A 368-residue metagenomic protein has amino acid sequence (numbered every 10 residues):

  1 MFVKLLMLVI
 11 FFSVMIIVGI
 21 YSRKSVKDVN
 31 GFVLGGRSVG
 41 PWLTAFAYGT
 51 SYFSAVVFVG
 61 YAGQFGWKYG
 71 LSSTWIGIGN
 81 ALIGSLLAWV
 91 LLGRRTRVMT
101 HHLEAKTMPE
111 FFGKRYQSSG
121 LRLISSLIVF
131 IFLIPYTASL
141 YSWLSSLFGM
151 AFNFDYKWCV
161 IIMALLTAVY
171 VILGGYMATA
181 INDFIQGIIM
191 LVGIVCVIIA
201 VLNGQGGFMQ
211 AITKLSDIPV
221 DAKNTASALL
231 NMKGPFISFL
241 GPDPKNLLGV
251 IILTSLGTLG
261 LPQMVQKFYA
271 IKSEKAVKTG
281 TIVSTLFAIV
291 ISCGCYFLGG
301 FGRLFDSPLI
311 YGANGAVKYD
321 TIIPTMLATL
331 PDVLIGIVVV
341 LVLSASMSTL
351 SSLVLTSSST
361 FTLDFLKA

Functional and structural regions predicted by a protein language model:
M1-G60, G174: Membrane-interface "cap" regions at the ends of multi-pass membrane proteins
M7, F11-V18, G84-A88, Y170 (+4 more regions): Alpha-helical transmembrane segments of multipass membrane proteins
M15, I76-V171, V250-G257, S344-S352: Helix-loop-helix module between adjacent transmembrane segments
V18-S25, L133, T137-Y141, G149-I162 (+3 more regions): Hydrophobic alpha-helical segments and their helix-loop junctions in multi-pass secondary transporters
V33-E104, K245-G257, M264-Q266, A270-P308 (+1 more regions): Membrane-interface helix-loop-helix modules in multi-pass membrane proteins
V39-W42, Y116-L123, F152-I161, L240-P244 (+2 more regions): Membrane-interfacial loop-to-helix junctions in multi-pass transporters
V39-Y48, G113-S118, Q186-A200, L286-A288: Small-residue-rich segments of transmembrane alpha-helices in multi-pass membrane proteins, especially helix faces
W67-Y69, L92-R95, S146-M150, L165-Q186 (+1 more regions): Membrane-water interface regions at transmembrane-helix termini and the short interhelical loops of multi-pass membrane
